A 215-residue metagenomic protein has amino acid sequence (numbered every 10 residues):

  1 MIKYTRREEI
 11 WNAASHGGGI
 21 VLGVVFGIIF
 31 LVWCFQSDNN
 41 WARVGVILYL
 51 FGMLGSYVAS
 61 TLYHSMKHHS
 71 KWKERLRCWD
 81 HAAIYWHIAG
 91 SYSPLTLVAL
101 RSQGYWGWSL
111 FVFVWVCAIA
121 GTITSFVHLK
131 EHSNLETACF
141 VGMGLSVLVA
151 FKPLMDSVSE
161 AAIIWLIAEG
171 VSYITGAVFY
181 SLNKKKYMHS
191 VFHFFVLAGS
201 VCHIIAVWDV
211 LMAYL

Functional and structural regions predicted by a protein language model:
M1-L215: Multi-pass alpha-helical transmembrane bundles in non-GPCR membrane proteins that perform intramembrane catalysis
